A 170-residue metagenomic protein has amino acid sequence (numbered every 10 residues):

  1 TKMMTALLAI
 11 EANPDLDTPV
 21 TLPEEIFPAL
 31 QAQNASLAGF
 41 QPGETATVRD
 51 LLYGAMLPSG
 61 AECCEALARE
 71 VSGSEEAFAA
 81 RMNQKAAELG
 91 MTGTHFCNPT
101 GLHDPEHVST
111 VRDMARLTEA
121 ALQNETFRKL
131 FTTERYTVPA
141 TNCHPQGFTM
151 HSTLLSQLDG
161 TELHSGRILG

Functional and structural regions predicted by a protein language model:
T1-R112, R116, A121-E125: Active-site-adjacent loops and short helices of periplasmic peptidoglycan-processing enzymes
M91-T92, H103-G170: Domain-terminus/edge residues, biased toward the C-terminal soluble/receptor-binding domains of extracytoplasmic
